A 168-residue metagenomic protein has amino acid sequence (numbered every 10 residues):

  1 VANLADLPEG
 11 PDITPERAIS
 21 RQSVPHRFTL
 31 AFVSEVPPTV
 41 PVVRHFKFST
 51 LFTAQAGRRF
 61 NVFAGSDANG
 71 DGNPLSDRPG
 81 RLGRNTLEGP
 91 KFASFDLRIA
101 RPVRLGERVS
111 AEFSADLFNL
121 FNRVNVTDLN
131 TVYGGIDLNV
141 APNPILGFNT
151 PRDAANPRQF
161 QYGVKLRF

Functional and structural regions predicted by a protein language model:
V1-F168: Short, solvent-exposed micro-motifs at the edges of structured domains
